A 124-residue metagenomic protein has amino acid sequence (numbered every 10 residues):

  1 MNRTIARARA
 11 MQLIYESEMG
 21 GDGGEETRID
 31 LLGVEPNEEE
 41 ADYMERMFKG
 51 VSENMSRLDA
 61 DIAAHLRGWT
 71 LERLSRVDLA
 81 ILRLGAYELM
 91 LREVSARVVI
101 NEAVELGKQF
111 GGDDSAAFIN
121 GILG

Functional and structural regions predicted by a protein language model:
M1-G124: N-terminal interaction/assembly modules
